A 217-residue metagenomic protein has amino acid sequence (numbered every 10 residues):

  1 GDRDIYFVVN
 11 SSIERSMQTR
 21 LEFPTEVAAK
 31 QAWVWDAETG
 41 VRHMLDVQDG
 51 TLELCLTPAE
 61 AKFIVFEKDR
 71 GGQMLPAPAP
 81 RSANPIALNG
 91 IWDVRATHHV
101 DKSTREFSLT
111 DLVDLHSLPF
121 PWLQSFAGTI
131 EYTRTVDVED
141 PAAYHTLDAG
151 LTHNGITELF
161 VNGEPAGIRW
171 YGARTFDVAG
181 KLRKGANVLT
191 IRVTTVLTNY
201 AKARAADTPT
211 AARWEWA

Functional and structural regions predicted by a protein language model:
G1-P24, A59, G155: Carbohydrate-binding surface patches
R3, S16, A127-I130, V138-T146: Extended extracellular/luminal ectodomain segments enriched in beta-structured repeat modules
N10-I13, F23-E26, T133-A143, V178-L182: Extracellular and analogous surface-interaction loops
P24, V136-N162, L189-V193: Aromatic-lined ligand-binding clefts that engage carbohydrates, nucleic acids, or primary amines
A29-L52, F160-T175: Solvent-exposed beta-strand/loop surfaces of large extracellular or lumenal domains
G50-M74: C-terminal beta-strand-rich structural cap/linker in extracellular carbohydrate-active enzymes
T51-C55, F120-S125, T133-T135, E164-I168 (+1 more regions): Beta-strand-rich interaction surfaces with strong enrichment in secreted/lumenal proteins
G72-T129, L151, L182-A217: An acidic-aromatic loop/edge-strand motif
